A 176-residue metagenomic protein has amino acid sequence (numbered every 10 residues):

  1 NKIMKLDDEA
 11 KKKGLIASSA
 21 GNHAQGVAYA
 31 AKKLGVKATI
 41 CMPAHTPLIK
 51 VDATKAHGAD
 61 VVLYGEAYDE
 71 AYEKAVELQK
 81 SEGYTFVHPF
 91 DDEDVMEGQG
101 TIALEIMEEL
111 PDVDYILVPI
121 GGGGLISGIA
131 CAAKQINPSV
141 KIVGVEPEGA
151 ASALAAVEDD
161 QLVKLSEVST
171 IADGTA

Functional and structural regions predicted by a protein language model:
N1-A176: PLP-dependent amino-acid enzyme catalytic core
